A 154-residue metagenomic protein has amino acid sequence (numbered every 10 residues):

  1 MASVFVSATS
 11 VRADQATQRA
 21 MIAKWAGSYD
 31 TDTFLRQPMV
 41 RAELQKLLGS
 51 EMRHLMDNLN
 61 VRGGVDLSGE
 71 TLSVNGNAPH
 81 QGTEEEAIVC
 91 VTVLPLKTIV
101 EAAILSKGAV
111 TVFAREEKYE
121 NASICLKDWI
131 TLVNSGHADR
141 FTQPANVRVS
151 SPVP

Functional and structural regions predicted by a protein language model:
M1-F5: Bacterial N-terminal signal peptides
V6, L105-G108: Unusually extended, aromatic-enriched hydrophobic runs near protein termini
T9-A13: Sec/Tat signal peptide C-region and signal peptidase I cleavage site
Q15-Y29, P38, G108-P154: C-terminal partner/receptor-binding element of secreted or periplasmic proteins
T31-T33: Short, solvent-exposed loop/hinge segments that bridge or flank secondary-structure elements
A42-I104: Mature extracytoplasmic domains of secretory-pathway proteins
